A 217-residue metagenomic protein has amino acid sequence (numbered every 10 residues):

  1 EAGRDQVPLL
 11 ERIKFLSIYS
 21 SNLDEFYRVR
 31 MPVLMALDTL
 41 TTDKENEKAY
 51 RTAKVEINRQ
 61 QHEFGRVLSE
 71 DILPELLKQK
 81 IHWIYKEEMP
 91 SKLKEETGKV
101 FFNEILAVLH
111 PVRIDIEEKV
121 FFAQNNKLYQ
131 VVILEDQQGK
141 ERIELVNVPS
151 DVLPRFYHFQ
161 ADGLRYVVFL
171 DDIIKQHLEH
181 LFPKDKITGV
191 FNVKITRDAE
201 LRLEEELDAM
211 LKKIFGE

Functional and structural regions predicted by a protein language model:
E1-E217: N-terminal non-catalytic structural scaffold regions of very large proteins
